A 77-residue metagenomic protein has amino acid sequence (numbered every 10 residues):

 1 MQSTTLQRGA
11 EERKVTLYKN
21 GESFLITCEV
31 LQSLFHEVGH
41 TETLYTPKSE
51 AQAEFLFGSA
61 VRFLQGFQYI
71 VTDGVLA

Functional and structural regions predicted by a protein language model:
M1-V30: Short N-terminal "domain-start" leader segments that mark the transition from disordered tails or signal peptides into
L31-A77: Mixed-charge, Lys/Arg-enriched low-complexity segments
